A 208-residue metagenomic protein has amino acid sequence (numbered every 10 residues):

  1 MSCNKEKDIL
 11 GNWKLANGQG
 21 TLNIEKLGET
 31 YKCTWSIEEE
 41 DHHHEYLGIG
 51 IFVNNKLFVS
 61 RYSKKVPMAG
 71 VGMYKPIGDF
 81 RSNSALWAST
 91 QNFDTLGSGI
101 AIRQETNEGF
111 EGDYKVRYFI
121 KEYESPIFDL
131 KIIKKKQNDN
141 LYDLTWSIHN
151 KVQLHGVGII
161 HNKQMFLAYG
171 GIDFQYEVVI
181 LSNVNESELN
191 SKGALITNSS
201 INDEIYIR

Functional and structural regions predicted by a protein language model:
S2-R208: Central antiparallel beta-sheet cores of small beta-barrel/beta-sandwich binding domains
